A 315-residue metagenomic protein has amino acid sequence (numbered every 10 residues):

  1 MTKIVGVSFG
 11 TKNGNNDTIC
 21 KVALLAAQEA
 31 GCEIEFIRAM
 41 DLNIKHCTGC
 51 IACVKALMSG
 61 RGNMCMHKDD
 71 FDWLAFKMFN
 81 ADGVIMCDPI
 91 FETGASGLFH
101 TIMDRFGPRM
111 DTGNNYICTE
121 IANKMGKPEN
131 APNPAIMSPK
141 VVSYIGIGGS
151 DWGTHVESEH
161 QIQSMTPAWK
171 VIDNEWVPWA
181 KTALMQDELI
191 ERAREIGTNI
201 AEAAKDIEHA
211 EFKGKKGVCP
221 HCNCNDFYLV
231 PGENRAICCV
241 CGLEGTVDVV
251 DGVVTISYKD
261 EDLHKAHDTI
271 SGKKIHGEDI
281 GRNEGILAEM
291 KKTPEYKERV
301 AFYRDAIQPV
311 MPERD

Functional and structural regions predicted by a protein language model:
M1-M103, G107-P108, I200-D315: N-terminal beta1-alpha1-beta2 submodule of the flavodoxin-like/Rossmannoid cofactor-binding fold
K12, N130-P134, S138-M165, V177-H221 (+1 more regions): Catalytic cores of enzyme domains
K21-A23, I51-V54, I102, Y116-T119 (+2 more regions): General N-terminal targeting signals
V22-A30, H155-K170: Active-site-adjacent alpha-helix of alpha/beta-hydrolase-fold enzymes
E33-F36, A168-P178: Short beta-strand elements in bilobed, periplasmic/extracellular small-molecule ligand-binding domains
G62-I162: Helix-loop-strand module that forms the ligand-binding subsite of alpha/beta enzymes
